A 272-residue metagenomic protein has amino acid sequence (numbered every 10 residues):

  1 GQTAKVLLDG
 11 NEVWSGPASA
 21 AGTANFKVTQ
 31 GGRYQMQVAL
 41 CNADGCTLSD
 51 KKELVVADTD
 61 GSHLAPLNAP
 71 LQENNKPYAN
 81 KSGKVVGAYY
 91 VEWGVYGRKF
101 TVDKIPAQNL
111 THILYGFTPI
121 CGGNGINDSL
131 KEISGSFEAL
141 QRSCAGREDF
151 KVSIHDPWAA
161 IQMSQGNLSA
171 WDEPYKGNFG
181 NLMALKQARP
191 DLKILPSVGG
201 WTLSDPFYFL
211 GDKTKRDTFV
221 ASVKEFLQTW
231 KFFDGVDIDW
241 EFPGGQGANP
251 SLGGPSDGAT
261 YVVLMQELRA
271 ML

Functional and structural regions predicted by a protein language model:
Q2-V6: Short beta-strand elements bearing conserved aromatic residues within extracellular beta-rich modules
E12-A20: Short beta-strand segments within Ig-like beta-sandwich modules, predominantly Fibronectin type-III
G22-F26: Short strand-edge motifs at loop-to-beta-strand transitions and within beta-strands of extracellular beta-rich domains
L40-N42: Conserved structural position at the C-terminal beta-strand of extracellular beta-sandwich adhesion modules
G45-T59: Edge beta-strands of extracellular beta-sandwich domains
A57-L227, S256-V262, E267: Glycan-recognition patch characteristic of GH18 chitinases/ENGases and related GlcNAc/peptidoglycan-binding proteins
V223-P255: Active-site groove signature of glycoside hydrolases
